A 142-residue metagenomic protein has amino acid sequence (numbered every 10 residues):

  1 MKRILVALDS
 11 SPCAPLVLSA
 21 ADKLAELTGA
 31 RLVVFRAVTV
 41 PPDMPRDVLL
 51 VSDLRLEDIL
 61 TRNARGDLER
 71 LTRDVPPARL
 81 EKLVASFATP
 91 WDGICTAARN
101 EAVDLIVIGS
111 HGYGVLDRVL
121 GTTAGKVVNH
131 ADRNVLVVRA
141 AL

Functional and structural regions predicted by a protein language model:
K2-V51: Small/aliphatic-rich secondary-structure junction motif
R36, G109-H111, R139-A140: Short secondary-structure boundary segments
L49-D53, N100-E101, A124-K126: Short, hinge-like loop/turn segments at secondary-structure boundaries
S52-G66: A short acidic, glycine-rich active-site loop that binds or catalyzes chemistry on phosphate/adenosine moieties
T72-I106: Structural beta-alpha unit
L105-K126: Glycine-rich, Arg-bearing micro-motifs that act as flexible, cationic patches
H130-A140: Short, acidic/small-residue loops that bind anionic groups at enzyme active sites
